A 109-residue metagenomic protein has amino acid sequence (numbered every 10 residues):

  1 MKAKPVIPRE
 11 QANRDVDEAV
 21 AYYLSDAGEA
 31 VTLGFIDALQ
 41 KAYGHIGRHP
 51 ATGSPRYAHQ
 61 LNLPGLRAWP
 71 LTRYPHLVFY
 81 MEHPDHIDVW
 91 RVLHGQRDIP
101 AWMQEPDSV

Functional and structural regions predicted by a protein language model:
M1-A38, A42: Arg/Lys-rich, positively charged N-terminal/basic patches that mediate binding to nucleic acids
A19, H49, W102-E105: Residue-level signal for well-ordered alpha-helical positions
S25-G28, L39-Q40, P64-L66, D88 (+2 more regions): Structured catalytic/translocation cores of nucleotide/phosphate-coupled proteins
T32, S54-A58, A101-W102: Short, hydrophobic secondary-structure boundary micro-motifs
K41, H49-H86: Basic/aromatic recognition patch in beta-strand/loop cores that engages polyanionic ligands
L71-V109: Enriched for short, Lys/Arg-rich terminal
